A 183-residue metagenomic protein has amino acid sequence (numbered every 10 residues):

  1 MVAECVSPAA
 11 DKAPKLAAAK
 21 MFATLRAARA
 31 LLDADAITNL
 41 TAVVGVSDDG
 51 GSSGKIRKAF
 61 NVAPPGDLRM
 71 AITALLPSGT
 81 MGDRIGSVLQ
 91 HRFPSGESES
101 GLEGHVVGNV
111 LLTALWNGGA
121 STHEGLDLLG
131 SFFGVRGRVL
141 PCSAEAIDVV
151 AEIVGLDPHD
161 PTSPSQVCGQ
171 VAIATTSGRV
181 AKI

Functional and structural regions predicted by a protein language model:
V2-A3, F22-A28, S52: Short glycine/serine/threonine-rich phosphate/pyrophosphate-binding segments that cradle anionic phosphate groups
A3-E4, E99: General structural concept
E4-A18: N-terminal low-complexity segments that are often proline-rich with Ser/Thr-Pro
P8, R29-D33, T113: Short, well-ordered alpha-helices that flank and scaffold nucleotide-derived cofactor binding pockets
A30-N39, K58-P64: A glycine- and small-aliphatic-rich helix-loop capping segment at beta-alpha/alpha-beta transitions that lines
L40-S47: Short internal beta-strands
S47-I183: Electropositive, gly/pro-rich neighborhoods at or near active sites that engage anionic ligands
